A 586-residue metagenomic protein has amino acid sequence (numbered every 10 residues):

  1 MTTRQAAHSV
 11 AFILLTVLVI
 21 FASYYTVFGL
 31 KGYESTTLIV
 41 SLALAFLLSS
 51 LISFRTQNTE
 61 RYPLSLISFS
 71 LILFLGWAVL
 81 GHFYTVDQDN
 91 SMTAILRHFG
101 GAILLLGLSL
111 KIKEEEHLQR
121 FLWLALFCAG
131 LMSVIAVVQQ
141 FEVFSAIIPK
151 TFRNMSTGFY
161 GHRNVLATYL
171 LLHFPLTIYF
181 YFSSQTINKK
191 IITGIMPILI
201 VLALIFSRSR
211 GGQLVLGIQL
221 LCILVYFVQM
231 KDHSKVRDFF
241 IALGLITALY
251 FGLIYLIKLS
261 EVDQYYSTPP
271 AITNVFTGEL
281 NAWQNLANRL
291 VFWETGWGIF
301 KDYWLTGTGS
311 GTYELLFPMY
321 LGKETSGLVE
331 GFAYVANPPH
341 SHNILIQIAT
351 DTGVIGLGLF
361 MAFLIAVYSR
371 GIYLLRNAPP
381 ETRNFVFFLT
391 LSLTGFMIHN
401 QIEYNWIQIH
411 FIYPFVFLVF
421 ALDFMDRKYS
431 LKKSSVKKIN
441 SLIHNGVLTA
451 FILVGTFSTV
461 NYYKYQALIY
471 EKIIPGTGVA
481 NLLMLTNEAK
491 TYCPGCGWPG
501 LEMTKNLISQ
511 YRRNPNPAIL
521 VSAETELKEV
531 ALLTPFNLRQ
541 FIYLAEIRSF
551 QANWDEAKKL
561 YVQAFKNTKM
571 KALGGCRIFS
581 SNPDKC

Functional and structural regions predicted by a protein language model:
M1-L80, V86-T93, G100-F127, Y179-G194 (+14 more regions): Transmembrane signal-anchor hairpin modules in multi-pass inner-membrane enzymes, especially those that act on
T2-T26, I39-I52, I72-F83, A94-G107 (+7 more regions): Alpha-helical transmembrane segments of multi-pass inner-membrane proteins
V27-A45, H340, Q347-F363: Membrane-interface anchor segments at the N-terminal boundary of transmembrane helices in multi-pass membrane enzymes
N58, V86-N90, K113-E114, F141-I148 (+10 more regions): Transmembrane helix-loop junctions in multipass membrane proteins, especially transporters and channels
V134, Q139-E142, L204-S207, G212 (+4 more regions): A membrane-periplasm/extracellular boundary helix in multi-pass inner-membrane enzymes that assemble envelope glycans
F144-T157, D263-A287, I299, S310-T350: Interfacial juxtamembrane loops and adjacent helix segments that form the catalytic/substrate-binding surfaces
L364, I372-L468, G478-L482: Long, contiguous interaction/recruitment modules in multidomain scaffold/adaptor proteins
Q510, N514-P517, Q551: Structural motif corresponding to the intra-repeat A-B loop/turn of tetratricopeptide repeats
